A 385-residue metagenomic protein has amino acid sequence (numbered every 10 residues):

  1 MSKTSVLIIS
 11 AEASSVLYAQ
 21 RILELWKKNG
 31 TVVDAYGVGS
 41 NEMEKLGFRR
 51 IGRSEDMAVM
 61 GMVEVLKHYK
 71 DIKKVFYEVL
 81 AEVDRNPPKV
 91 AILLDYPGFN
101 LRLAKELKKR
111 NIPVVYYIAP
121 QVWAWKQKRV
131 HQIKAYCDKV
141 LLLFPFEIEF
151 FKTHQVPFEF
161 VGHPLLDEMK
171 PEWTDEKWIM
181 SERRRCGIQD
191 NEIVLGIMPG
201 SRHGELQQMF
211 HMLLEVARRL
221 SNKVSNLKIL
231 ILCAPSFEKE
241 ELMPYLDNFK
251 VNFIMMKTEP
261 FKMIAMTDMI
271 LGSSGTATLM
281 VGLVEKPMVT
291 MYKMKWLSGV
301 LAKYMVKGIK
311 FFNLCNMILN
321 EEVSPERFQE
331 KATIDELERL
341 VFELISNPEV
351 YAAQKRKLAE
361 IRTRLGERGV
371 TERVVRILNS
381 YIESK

Functional and structural regions predicted by a protein language model:
M1-K385: Nucleotide-activated sugar donor-binding and catalytic core shared by glycosyltransferases and related lipid-linked
